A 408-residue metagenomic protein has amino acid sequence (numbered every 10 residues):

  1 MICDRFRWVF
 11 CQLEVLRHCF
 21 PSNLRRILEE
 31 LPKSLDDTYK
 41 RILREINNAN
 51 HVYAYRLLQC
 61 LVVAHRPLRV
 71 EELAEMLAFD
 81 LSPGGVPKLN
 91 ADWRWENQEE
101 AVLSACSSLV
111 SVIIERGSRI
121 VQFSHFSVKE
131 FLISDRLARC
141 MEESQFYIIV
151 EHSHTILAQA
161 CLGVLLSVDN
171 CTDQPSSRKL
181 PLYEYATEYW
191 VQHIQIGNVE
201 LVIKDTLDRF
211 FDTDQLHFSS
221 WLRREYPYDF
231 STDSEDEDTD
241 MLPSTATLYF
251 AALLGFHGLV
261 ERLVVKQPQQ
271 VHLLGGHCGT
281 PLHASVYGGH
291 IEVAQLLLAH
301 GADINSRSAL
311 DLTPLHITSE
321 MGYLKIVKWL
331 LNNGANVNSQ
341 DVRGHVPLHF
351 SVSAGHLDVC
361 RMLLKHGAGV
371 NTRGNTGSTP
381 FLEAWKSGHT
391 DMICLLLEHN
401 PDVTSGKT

Functional and structural regions predicted by a protein language model:
I2-L273, T280, A284-Q295, A299: Leucine/isoleucine-rich amphipathic helices and adjacent mixed helix/strand linkers that form non-membrane
D240-L248, L273-P281, R307-T313, Q340-V346 (+2 more regions): Ankyrin-repeat boundary/"N-cap" motif
F250-G255, A284-H290, I317-Y323, F350-H356 (+1 more regions): Ankyrin repeat A-helix N-terminal signature
L259, E292-V293, K325-I326, D358-V359 (+1 more regions): Conserved ankyrin/ankyrin-like repeat signature
R262-Q270, Q295-D303, K328-A335, R361-A368 (+1 more regions): Ankyrin repeat domain, specifically the short helix-to-loop turn at the C-terminus of the second helix of each repeat
C278, G289-E292, G301, S308 (+4 more regions): Polar/charged low-complexity regions in secreted precursors and cytosolic/nuclear IDRs
L312, I317-M321, W329-N332, N336-H345 (+4 more regions): Tandem repeat protein-protein interaction scaffolds, dominated by ankyrin-repeat arrays but also generalizing to other
